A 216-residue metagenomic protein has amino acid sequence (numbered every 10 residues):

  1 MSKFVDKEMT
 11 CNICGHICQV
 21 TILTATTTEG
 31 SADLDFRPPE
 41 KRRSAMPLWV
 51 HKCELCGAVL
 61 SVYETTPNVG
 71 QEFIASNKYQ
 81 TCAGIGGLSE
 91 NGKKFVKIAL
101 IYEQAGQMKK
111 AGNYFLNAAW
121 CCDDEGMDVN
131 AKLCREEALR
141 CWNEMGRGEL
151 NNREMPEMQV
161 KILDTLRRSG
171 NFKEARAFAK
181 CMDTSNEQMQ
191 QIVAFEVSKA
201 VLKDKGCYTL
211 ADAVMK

Functional and structural regions predicted by a protein language model:
M1-K78: N-terminal cysteine/histidine-rich coordination modules
C11-C14, V20, C53, L60 (+5 more regions): Generic structural hydrophobic/aromatic packing signal, biased to beta-strands
C14-I17, I85, L210: General secretory precursor processing signal
W49-L60, V96-L100, K205-A211: Short, surface-exposed, charge-dense and proline/glycine-enriched linear segments
G70-G126, E136-E137, R153-R168: Amphipathic alpha-helical repeat scaffolds of TPR domains
N130-K216: C-terminal, charged low-complexity interaction regions
